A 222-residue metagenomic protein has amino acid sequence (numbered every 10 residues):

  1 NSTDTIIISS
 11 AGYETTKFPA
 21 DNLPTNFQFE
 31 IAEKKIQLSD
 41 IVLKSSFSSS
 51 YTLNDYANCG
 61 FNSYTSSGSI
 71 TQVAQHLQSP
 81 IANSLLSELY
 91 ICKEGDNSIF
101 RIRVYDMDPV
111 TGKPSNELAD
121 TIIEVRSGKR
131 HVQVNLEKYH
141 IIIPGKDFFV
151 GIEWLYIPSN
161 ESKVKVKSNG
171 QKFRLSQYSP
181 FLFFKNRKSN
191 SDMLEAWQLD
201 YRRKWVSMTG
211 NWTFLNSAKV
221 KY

Functional and structural regions predicted by a protein language model:
N1-D4, I141-P144: Short Pro-Gly-centered beta-turn/loop motif in secreted/extracellular proteins
T5-L23: A short, solvent-exposed loop/turn motif at the edges and junctions of modular extracellular/periplasmic domains
I6-A11, F29-E30, L38-S46: N-terminal secretion/transport leader regions
A11-Y13, M107-G112: Change "in extracellular beta-sheet-rich domains … of secreted and cell-surface proteins" to "in beta-sheet-rich domains
P19-T25, E30-K34, V150: Short beta-strand edge segments in extracellular beta-sheet folds
I36-D108, E153-W154, P158-Y222: Beta-sheet-rich sandwich/jelly-roll-like modules and their strand-loop junctions
N116-S127: Solvent-exposed serine/threonine-rich low-complexity stretches and specific carbohydrate-binding patches
R130-L136: A beta-strand/beta-hairpin structural motif
